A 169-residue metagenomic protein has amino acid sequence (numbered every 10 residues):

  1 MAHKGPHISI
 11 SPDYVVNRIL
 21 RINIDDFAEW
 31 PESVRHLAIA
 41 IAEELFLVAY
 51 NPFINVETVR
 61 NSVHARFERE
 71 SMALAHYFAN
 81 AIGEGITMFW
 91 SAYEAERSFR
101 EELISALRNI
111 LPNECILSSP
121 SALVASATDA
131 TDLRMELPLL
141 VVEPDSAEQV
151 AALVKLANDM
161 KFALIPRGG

Functional and structural regions predicted by a protein language model:
M1-R167: Noncatalytic alpha-helical scaffold of FAD-dependent oxidoreductases
